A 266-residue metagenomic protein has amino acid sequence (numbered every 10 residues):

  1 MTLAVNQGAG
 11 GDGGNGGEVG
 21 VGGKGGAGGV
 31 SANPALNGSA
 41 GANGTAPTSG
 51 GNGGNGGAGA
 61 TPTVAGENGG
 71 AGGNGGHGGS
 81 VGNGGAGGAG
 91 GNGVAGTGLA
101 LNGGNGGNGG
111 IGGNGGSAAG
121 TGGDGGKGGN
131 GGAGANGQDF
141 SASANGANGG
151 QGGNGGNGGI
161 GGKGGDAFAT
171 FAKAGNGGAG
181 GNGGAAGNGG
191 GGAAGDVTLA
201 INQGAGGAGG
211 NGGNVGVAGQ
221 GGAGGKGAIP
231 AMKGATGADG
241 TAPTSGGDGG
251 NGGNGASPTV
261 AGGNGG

Functional and structural regions predicted by a protein language model:
M1-G266: Collagen triple-helix signature
